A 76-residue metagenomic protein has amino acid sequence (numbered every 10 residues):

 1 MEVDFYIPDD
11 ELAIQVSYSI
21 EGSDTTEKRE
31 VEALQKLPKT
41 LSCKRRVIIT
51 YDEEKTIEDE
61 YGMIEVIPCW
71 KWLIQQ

Functional and structural regions predicted by a protein language model:
M1-Q76: A cross-kingdom feature that marks ATP-driven nucleic-acid transaction machinery
